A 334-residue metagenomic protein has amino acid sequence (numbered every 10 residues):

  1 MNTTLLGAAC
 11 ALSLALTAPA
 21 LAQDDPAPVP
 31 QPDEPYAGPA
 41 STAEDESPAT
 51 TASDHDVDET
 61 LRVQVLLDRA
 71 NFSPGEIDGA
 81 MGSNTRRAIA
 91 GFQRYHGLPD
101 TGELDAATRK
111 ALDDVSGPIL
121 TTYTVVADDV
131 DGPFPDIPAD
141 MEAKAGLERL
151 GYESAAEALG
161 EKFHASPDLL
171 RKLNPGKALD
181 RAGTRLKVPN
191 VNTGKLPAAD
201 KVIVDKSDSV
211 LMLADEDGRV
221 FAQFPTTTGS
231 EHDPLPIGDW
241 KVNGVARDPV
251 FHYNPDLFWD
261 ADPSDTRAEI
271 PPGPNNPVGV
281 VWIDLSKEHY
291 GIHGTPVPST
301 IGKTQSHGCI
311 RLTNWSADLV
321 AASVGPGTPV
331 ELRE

Functional and structural regions predicted by a protein language model:
G7-T17: Bacterial N-terminal signal peptides
A22-V63, G117, T121: Compositionally biased, proline/threonine/alanine/serine-rich low-complexity intrinsically disordered stretches
D54-T101: A short amphipathic alpha-helical interaction element
V65-F72, A90-L98, R109, D113-G117 (+6 more regions): Sec-exported extracytoplasmic/periplasmic mature domains
S83-R87, G91-D129, R171-K201: Extracellular LysM carbohydrate-binding repeats and other cell-envelope/extracellular binding modules
E148-Q223: Secretory/export targeting leaders with adjacent low-complexity proregions
L196-T295: Gly/Pro-biased beta-strand-loop elements
P263-E334: Exported/periplasmic cell-wall-interacting domains
